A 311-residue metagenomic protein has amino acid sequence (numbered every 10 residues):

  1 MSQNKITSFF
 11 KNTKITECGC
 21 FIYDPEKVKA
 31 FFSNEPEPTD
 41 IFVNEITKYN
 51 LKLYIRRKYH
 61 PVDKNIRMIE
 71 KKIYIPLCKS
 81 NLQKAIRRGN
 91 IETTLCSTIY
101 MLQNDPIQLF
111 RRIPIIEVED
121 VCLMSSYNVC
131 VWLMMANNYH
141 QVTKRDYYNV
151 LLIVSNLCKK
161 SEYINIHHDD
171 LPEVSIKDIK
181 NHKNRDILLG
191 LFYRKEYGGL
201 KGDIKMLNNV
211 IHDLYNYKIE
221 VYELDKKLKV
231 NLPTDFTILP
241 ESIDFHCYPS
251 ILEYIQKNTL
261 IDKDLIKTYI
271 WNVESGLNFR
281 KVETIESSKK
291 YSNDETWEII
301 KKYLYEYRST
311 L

Functional and structural regions predicted by a protein language model:
M1-Q3: Long, low-complexity intrinsically disordered regions enriched in acidic and polar residues with frequent FG dipeptides
K5-L53: N-terminal accessory interaction module
P38, H60-K71, P76-N81, E92-L311: C-terminal alpha-helical interaction modules of replication/initiation AAA+ assemblies
K52-P61: Charged, low-complexity intrinsically disordered regulatory segments in eukaryotic signaling
